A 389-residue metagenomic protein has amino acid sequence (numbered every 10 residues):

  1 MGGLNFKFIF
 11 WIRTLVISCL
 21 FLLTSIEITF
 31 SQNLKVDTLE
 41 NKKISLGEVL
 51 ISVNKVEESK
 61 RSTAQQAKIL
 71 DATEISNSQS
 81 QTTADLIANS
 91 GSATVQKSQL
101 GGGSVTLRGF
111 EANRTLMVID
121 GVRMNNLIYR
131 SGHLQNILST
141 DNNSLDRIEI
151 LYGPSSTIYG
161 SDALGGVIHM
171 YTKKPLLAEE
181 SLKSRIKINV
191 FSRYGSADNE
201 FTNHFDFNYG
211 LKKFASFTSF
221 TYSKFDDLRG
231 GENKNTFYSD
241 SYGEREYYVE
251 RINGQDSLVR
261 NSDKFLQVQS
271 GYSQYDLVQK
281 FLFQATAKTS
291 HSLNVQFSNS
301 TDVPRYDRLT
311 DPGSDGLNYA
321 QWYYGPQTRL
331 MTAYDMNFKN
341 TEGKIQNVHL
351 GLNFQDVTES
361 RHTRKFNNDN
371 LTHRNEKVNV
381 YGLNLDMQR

Functional and structural regions predicted by a protein language model:
N33-S76, A112: Short, acidic, small-residue-rich periplasmic hinge/interaction motif at the N-terminus of Gram-negative outer-membrane
L34-K35, V268-Q274, Q284-I345, D356-V378: Flexible loop and strand-edge segments within Gram-negative outer membrane beta-barrel domains
G47, G103, G166, I186-I188 (+4 more regions): Hydrophobic, lipid-facing positions within transmembrane beta-strands of outer-membrane proteins
T63-T82, V105-F110, N136, Y194-S196 (+1 more regions): Short, polar/charged loop or turn motifs at beta-strand boundaries
T83-L86, G103-T106, V118, L134-L138 (+3 more regions): N-terminal periplasmic accessory domains that precede and gate Gram-negative outer-membrane beta-barrel machines
A84-R123: Extracytoplasmic beta-strand/coil segments of soluble accessory domains associated with Gram-negative outer-membrane
M124-P154: Short acidic/polar hinge/loop motifs at secondary-structure boundaries that mediate gating or recognition
D198-F225, K234-D302: Transmembrane beta-barrel wall of Gram-negative outer-membrane proteins
